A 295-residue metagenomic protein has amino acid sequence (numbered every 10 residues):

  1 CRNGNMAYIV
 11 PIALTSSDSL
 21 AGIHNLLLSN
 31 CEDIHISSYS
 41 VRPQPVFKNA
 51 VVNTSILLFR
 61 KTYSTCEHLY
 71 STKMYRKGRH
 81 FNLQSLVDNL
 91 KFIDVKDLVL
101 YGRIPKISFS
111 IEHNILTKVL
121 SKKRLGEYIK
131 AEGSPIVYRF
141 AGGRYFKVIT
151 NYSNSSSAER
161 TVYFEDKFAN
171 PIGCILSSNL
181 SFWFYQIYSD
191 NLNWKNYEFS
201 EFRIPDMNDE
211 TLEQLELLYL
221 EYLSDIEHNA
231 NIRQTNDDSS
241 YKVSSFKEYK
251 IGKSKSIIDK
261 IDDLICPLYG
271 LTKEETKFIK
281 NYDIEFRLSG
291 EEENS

Functional and structural regions predicted by a protein language model:
C1-G133, I149, S153, S157 (+1 more regions): Signature of N6-adenine DNA methyltransferases within the class I
I9, Y39, F59-R60, R139-A141 (+3 more regions): Generic beta-strand/beta-sheet core signal
A13, S64, G142-Y145, Y152 (+3 more regions): Short, glycine-/Ser/Thr-/acidic-enriched flexible segments
S38, G142-S153, N179-L192: Short, ligand-facing micro-motifs at secondary-structure edges
I56-R60, Y163, R203: Short, well-ordered beta-strand micro-motif
L90-K123, D206-S295: Non-catalytic DNA-recognition/assembly elements of restriction-modification systems
S156-E165, Y249-S254: Extended, non-catalytic structural segments that build the interaction scaffolds of large macromolecular assemblies
R160-E201, N208-H228: Basic, amphipathic alpha-helical recognition segments used for DNA target recognition
